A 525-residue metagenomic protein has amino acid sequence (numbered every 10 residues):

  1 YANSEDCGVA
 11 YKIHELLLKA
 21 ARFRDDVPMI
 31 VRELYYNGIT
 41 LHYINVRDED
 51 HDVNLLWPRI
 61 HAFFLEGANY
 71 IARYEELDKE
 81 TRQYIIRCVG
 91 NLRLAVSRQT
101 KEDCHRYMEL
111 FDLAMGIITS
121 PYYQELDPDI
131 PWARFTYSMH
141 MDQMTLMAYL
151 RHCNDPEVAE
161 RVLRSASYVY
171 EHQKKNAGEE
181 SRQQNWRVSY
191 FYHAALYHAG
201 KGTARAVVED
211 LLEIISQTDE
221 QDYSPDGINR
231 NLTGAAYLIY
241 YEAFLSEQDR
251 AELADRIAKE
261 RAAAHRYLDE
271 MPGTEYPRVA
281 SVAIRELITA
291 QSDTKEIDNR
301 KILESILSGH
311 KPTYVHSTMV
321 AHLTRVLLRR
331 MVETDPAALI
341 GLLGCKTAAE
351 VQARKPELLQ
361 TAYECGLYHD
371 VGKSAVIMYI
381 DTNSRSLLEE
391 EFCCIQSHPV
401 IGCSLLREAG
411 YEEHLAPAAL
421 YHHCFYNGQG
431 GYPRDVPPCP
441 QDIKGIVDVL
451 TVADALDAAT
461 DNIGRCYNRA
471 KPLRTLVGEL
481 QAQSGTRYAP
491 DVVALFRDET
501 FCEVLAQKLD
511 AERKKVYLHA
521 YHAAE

Functional and structural regions predicted by a protein language model:
Y1-M319, L323-L328, E525: Non-catalytic interface/linker regions that flank or bridge core catalytic/transmembrane domains
D78-E80, D129-W132, I340-G366, L406-T451 (+2 more regions): Histidine/acidic-rich helix-loop-helix segments that form or flank divalent-metal centers in metalloenzyme catalytic
D269-Q396: Acidic/His-rich, divalent-metal-binding segments that scaffold phosphate/diphosphate chemistry
M319-R329, E391-R407, K471-Y488: An active-site-proximal "capping" alpha-helix that borders the catalytic cofactor pocket
M331-T334, V371-M378, H422-G430, L456-A459: A short secondary-structure junction motif
S384-L387, G464-R474: Short, charged, surface-exposed loops that flank catalytic or proteolytic processing sites
V447-D461: Conserved beta-strand-loop-short alpha-helix elements that form and flank the Mn2+/Mg2+-coordinating active site
